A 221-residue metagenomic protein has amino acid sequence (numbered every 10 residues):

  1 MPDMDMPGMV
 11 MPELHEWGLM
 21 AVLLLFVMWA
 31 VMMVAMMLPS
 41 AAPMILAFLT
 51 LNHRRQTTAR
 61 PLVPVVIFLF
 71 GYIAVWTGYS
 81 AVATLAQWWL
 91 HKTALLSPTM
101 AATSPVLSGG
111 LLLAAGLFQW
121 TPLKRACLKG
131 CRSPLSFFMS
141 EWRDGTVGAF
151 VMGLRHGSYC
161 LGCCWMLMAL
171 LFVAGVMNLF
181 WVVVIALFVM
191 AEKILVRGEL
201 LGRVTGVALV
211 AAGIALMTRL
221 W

Functional and structural regions predicted by a protein language model:
M1, L62-P122: Membrane helix-loop-helix hairpins that form the core translocation module of multi-pass transporters
M1-V31, R54-T57, H91-M100, P122-R143 (+2 more regions): Histidine-/acidic- and/or cysteine-rich, low-complexity loops and terminal segments associated with membrane
L23-A30, V34, V66, F70-V82 (+6 more regions): Hydrophobic, lipid-facing residues on alpha-helical transmembrane segments of integral membrane proteins
F26-I73: Juxtamembrane transmembrane-helix termini in multi-pass membrane transport proteins
L38, L112-R125, M190, I194: Transmembrane alpha-helical segments that form the membrane-embedded catalytic/substrate-channel core of multi-pass
S80-T84, A212-W221: Hydrophobic alpha-helical transmembrane segments in multi-pass integral membrane proteins
F118-A126, G148-V176: Alpha-helical transmembrane segments of helical membrane proteins, especially in multi-pass transport, channel
F188-A211: Interfacial loop-to-transmembrane junctions
